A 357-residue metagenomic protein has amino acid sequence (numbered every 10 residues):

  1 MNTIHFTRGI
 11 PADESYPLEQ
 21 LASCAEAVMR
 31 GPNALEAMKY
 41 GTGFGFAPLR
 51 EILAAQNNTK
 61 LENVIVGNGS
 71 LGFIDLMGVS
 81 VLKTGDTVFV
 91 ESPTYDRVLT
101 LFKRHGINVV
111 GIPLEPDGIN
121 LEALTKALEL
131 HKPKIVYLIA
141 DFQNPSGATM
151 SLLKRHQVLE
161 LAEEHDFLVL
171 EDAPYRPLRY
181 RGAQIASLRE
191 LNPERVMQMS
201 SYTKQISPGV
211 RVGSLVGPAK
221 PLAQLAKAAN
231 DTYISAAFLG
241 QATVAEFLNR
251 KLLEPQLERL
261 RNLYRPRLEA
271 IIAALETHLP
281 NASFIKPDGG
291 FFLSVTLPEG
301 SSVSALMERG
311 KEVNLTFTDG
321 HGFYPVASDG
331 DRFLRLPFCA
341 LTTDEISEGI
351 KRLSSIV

Functional and structural regions predicted by a protein language model:
M1-F44, P48, F167, K311-L315 (+1 more regions): N-terminal "arm"/small-domain region of PLP-dependent enzymes with the aminotransferase-like
T7, G217, S294-E299, F317-K351: Conserved PLP-binding active-site segment of the aspartate aminotransferase-like
E36-D166, R176-M197, Y264: Conserved core of the PLP fold type I
D172: Glycine-centered flexible beta-alpha turn that most often forms the glycine-rich phosphate-binding loop
M197-N262: Conserved core segment of the aminotransferase class I/II
N262-I272, S283-T296, E308-K311: Conserved glycine-rich beta-strand-loop-beta hairpin in the small C-terminal domain of fold type I
L306-K311, G349-S354: Short amphipathic alpha-helices in soluble, non-transmembrane regions that often serve as interface/regulatory elements
